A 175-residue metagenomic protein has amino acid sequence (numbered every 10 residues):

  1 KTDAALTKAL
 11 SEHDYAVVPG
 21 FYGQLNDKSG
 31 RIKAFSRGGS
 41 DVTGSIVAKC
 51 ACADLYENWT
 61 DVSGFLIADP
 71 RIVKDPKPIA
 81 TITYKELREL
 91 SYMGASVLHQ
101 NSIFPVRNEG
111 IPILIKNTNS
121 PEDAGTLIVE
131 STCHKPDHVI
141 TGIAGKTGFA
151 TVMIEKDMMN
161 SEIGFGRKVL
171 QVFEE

Functional and structural regions predicted by a protein language model:
K1-E175: C-terminal catalytic "cap/lid" subdomain
